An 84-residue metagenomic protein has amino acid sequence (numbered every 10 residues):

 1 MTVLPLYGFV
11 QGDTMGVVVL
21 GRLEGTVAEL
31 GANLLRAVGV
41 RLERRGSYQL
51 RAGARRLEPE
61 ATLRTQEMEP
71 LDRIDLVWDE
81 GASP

Functional and structural regions predicted by a protein language model:
M1-P84: Ubiquitin system architectures
